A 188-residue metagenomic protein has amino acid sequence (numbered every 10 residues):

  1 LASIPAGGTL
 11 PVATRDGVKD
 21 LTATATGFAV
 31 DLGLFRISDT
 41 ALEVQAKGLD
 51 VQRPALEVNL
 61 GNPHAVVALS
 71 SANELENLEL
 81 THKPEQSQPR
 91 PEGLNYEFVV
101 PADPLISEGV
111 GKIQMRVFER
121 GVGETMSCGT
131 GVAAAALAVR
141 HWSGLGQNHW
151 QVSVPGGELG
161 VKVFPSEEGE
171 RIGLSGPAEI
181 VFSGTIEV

Functional and structural regions predicted by a protein language model:
L1-S127, A134-V188: Active-site proximal loop and beta-alpha junction motif in alpha/beta enzyme cores
